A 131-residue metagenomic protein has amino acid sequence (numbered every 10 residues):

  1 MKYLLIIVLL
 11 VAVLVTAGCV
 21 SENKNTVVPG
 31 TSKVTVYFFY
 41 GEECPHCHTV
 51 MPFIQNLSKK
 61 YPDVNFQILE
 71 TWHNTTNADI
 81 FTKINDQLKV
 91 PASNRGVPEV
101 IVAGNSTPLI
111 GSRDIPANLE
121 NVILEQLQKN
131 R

Functional and structural regions predicted by a protein language model:
M1-K24: Secretory targeting signatures
T26-Q67: Local sequence-structure signature of Cys/Sec-based thiol-disulfide redox active-site neighborhoods
G41-H46, T71-T76, S106-L109, D114-P116: Solvent-exposed loop/turn segments at secondary-structure junctions within structured extracellular/periplasmic domains
H46-N56, T76, I80, D114 (+1 more regions): Extracytoplasmic/secreted proteins, especially bacterial periplasmic and envelope-associated proteins
D63-D79: Thiol-based oxidoreductase modules, predominantly thioredoxin-like and allied folds used for disulfide exchange
D79-L88: N-terminal post-signal-peptidase region of extra-cytosolic proteins
V90-N94: A short alpha-helix-loop-beta-strand transition element characteristic of N-terminal alpha/beta dinucleotide-binding
G96-R131: Non-catalytic, surface beta->alpha helical segment in thiol-disulfide oxidoreductase systems
